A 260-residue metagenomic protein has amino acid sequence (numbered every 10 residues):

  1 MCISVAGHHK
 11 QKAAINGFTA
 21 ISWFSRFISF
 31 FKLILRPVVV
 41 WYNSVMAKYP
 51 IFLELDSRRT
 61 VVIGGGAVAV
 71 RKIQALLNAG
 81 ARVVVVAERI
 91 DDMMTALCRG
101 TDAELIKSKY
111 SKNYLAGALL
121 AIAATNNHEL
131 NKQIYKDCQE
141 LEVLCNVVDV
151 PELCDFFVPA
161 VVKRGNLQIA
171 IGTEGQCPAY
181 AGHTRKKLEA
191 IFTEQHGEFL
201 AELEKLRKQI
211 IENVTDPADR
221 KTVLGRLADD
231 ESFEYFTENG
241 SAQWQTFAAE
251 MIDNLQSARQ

Functional and structural regions predicted by a protein language model:
Q11-S22: Positively charged N-terminal leader segments that act as targeting/secretion signals
Y42-R89, M94-L97: Hydrophobic, well-ordered beta-alpha structural blocks that scaffold small-molecule cofactor pockets
A67-V68, E129, G175: Residue-level detector of alpha-helix initiation sites
R99-A116: Glycine-rich, highly charged phosphate/nucleotide-binding loops
L120-A124, N131-F157: ADP-ribose/adenylate-binding Rossmann-like module
G175-Q260: An accessory alpha-helical subdomain
